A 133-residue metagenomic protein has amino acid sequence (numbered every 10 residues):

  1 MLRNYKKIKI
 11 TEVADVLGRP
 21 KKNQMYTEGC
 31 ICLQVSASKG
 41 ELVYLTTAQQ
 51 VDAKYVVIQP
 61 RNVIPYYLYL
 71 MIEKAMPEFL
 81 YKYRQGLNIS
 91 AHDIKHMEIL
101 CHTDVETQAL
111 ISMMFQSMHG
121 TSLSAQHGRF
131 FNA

Functional and structural regions predicted by a protein language model:
M1-A133: Feature detects amphipathic, helix-rich regulatory segments
